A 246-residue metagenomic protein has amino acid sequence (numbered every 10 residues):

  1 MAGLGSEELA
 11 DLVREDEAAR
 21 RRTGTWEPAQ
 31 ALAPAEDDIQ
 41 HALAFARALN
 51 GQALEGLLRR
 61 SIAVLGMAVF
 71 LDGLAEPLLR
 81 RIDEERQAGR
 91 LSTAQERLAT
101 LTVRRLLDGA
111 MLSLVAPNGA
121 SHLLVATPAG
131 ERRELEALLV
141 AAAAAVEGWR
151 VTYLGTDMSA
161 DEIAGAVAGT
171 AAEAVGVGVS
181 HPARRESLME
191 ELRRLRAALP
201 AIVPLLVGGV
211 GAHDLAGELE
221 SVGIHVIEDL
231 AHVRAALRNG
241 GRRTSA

Functional and structural regions predicted by a protein language model:
M1-V115: Long amphipathic alpha-helical segments
R90-S92, R97-A246: C-terminal regulatory/effector modules of DNA-binding transcriptional regulators
